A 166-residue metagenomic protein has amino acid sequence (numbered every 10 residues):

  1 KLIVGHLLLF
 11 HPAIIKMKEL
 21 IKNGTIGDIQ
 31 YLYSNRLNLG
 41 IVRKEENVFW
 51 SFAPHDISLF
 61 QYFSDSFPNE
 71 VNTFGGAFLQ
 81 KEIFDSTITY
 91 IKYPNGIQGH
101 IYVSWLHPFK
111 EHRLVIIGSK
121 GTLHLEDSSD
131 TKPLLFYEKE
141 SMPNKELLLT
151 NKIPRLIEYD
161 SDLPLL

Functional and structural regions predicted by a protein language model:
K1-I41, D56: A contiguous active-site-proximal alpha/beta segment in oxidoreductase catalytic domains
V4, N23, F52, I117-K120: Short glycine-rich loop/turn motifs that provide flexible caps or phosphate-binding loops at active sites
L7, K120-L166: C-terminal glycine/acidic-rich active-site capping loop/insertion
L7-F10, A53, L106, D162: Short beta->alpha junction loops/turns
D28-Y33, F60, D85, S141-L147: Short hydrophobic/aromatic-rich motifs at helix boundaries and adjacent loops
V42-E46: Short acidic, glycine/proline-rich loop/turn micro-motifs
F49: Short beta-strand-centered segments that line the small-molecule binding cleft or hinge of alpha/beta clamshell
P54-P133, Y137, L166: Contiguous beta-strand/loop segments that form the cofactor/metal-binding neighborhood of enzyme cores
